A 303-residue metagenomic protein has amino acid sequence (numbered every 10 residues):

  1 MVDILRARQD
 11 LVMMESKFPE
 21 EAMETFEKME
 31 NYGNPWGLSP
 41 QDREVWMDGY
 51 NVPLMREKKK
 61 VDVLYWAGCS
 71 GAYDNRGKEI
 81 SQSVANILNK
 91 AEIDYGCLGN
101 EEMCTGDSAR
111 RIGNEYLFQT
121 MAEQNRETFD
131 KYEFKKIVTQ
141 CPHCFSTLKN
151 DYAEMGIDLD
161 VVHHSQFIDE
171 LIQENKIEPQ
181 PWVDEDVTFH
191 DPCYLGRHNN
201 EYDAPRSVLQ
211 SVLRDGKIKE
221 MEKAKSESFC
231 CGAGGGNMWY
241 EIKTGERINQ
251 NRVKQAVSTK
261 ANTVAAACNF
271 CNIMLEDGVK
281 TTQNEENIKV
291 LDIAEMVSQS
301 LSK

Functional and structural regions predicted by a protein language model:
M1, A67-A72, E101-G113, V138-T147 (+3 more regions): Local cysteine-cluster metal-coordination motifs and their immediate loop/turn environment, predominantly Fe-S cluster
M1-N34, T120, Q124, I168 (+3 more regions): Ferredoxin-type iron-sulfur electron-transfer modules in oxidoreductases and energy-metabolism complexes
M1-Y152, G156: Iron-sulfur-cluster electron-transfer modules
A7, L148, L209, L275-G278: Hydrophobic packing residues within well-ordered alpha-helices of enzyme cores
Y73-I80, L171, Y194-V212: Active-site glycine- and acidic-residue-rich loops that bind and position anionic ligands or nucleotide-like cofactors
Q82-D94, Y202-K217: Short helix-loop-beta junction
K90-N100, F129-Y132, K217-S228, N251-T263: Immediate flanking context of iron-sulfur cluster ligation sites
I157-D184, K223-F229, T282-K303: Short, flexible loop segments at boundaries between secondary-structure elements
